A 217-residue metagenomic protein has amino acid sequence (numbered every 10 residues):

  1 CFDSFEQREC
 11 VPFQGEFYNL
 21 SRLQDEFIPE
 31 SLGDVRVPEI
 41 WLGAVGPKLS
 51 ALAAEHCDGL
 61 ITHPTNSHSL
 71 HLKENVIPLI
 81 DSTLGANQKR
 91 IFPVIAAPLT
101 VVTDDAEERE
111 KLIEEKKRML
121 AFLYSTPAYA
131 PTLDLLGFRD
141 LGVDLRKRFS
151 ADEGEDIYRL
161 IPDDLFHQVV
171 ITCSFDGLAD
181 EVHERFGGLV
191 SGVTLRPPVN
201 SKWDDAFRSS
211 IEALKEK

Functional and structural regions predicted by a protein language model:
C1-K217: Active-site-adjacent structural elements that line small-molecule/cofactor binding pockets in enzymes
